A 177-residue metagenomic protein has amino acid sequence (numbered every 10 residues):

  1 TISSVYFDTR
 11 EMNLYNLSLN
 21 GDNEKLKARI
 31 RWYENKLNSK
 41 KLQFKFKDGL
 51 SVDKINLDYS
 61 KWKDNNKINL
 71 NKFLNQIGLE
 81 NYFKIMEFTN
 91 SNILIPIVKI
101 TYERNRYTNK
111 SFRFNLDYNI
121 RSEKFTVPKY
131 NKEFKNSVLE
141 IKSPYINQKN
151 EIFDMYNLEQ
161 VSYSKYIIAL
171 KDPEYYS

Functional and structural regions predicted by a protein language model:
T1-S177: Phosphate-end processing signature that detects enzymes handling 5′-triphosphorylated RNA and polyphosphate
